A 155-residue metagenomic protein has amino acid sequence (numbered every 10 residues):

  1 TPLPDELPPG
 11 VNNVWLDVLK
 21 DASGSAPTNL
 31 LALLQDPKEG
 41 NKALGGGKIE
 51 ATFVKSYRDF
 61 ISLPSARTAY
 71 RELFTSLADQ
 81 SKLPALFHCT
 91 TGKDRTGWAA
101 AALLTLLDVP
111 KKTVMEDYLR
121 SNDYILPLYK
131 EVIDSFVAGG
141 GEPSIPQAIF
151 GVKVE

Functional and structural regions predicted by a protein language model:
T1-L86, A99-E155: Cys-dependent protein tyrosine phosphatase-like superfamily
T90-T91, R95-T96: Ser/Thr-glycine-rich phosphate-binding loops at phosphate-binding pockets of nucleotides, nucleotide cofactors
